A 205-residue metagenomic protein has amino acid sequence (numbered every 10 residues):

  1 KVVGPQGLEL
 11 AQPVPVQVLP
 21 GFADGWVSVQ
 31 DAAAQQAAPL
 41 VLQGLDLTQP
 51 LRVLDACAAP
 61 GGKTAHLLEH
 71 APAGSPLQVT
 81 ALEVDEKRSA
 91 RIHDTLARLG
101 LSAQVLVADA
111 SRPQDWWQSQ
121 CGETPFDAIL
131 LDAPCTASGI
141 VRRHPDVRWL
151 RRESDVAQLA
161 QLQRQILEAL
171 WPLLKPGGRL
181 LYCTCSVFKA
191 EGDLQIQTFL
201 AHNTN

Functional and structural regions predicted by a protein language model:
K1-N205: S-adenosylmethionine
